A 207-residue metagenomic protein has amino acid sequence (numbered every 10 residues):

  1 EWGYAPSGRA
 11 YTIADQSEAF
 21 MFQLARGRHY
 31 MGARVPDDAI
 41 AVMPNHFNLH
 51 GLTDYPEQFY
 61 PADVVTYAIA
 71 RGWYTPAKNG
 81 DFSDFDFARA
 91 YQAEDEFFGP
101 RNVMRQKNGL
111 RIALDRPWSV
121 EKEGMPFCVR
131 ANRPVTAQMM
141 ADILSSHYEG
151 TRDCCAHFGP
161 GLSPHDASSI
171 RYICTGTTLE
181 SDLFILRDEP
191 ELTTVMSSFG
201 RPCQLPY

Functional and structural regions predicted by a protein language model:
W2-Q23, G27-Y207: C-terminus-biased signal that marks the final domain/tail of proteins
